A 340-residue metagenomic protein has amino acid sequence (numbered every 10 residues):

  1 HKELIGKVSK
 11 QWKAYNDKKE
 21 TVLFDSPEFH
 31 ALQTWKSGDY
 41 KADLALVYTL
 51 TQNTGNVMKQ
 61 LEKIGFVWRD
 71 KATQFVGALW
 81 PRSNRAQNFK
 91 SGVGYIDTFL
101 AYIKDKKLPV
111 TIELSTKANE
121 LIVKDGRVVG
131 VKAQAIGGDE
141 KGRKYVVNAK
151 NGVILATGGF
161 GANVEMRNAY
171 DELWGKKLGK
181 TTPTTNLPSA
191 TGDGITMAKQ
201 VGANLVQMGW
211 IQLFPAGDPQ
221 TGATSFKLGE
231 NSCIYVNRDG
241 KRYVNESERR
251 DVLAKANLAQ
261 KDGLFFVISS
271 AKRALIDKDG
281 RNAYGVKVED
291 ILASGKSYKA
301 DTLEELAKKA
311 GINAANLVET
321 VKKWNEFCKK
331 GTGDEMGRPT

Functional and structural regions predicted by a protein language model:
H1-A14, P215-A216, F226: Conserved N-terminal glycine-rich FAD pyrophosphate-binding loop of Rossmann-like flavoproteins
V8-V57, E62-G65, D277-T332: N-terminal leader/propeptide and maturation segments of large enzyme subunits in energy/redox metabolism and hydrolases
S26-K144, K150, N163-M166, V321 (+1 more regions): Conserved redox-cofactor binding core of oxidoreductases
A86-F89, K144, T185-L187, A223-K227 (+1 more regions): Short Gly/Pro-enriched turn/cap motifs at secondary-structure boundaries
N119, I136-G138, G152-L155, G159-G161 (+3 more regions): Short, glycine-/Ser/Thr-/acidic-enriched flexible segments
K124-A133, G159-F160, V164-A169, G217-G222 (+2 more regions): Short acidic, glycine/serine/threonine-rich loops at helix termini
G138-D218, G222: Glycine-rich loop(s) and the adjacent beta-strand/alpha-helix scaffold that form part
I195, V201-I312: An anion/pyrophosphate-binding glycine-rich loop and adjacent beta-alpha core in soluble alpha-beta enzymes
